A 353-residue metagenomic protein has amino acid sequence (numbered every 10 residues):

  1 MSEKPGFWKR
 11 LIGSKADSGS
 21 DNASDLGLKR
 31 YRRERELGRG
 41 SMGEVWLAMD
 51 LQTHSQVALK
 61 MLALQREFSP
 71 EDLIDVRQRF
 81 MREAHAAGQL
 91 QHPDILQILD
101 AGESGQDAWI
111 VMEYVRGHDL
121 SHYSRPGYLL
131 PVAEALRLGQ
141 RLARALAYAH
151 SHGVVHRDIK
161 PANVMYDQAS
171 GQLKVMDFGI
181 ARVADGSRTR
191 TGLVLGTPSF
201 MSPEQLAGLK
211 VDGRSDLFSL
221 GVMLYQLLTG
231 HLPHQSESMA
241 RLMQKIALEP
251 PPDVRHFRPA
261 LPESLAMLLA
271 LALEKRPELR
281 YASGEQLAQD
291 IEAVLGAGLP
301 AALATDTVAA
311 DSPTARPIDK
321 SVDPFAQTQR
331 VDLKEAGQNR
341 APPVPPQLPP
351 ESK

Functional and structural regions predicted by a protein language model:
E44: Conserved N-lobe ATP-binding subsite of Hanks-type protein kinase domains, especially the beta3 VAIK lysine
A63-Q89: AlphaC helix of the eukaryotic protein kinase fold
A101: Activation-segment/catalytic-loop signature of the eukaryotic protein kinase fold
G105-D119: Conserved short submotifs of the Hanks-type protein kinase catalytic core that shape the nucleotide-binding pocket
L120-L130: AlphaC helix of the protein kinase catalytic domain
L138-G139: Activation segment signature within eukaryotic-like protein kinase domains
R144-V154: Protein kinase catalytic-loop region centered on the HRD/HxD motif
L146, M165, T197-L303: C-terminal lobe helix-coil module of Hanks-type protein kinase domains
